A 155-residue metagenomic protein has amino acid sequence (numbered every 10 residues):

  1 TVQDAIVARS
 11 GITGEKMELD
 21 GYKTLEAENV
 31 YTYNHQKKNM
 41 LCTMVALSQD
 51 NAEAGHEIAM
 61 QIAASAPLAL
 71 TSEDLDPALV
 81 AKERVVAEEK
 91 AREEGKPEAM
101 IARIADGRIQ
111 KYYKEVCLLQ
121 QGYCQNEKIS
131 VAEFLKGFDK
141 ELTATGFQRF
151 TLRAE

Functional and structural regions predicted by a protein language model:
T1-E155: N-terminal assembly/interaction segments in proteins that build large macromolecular machines
